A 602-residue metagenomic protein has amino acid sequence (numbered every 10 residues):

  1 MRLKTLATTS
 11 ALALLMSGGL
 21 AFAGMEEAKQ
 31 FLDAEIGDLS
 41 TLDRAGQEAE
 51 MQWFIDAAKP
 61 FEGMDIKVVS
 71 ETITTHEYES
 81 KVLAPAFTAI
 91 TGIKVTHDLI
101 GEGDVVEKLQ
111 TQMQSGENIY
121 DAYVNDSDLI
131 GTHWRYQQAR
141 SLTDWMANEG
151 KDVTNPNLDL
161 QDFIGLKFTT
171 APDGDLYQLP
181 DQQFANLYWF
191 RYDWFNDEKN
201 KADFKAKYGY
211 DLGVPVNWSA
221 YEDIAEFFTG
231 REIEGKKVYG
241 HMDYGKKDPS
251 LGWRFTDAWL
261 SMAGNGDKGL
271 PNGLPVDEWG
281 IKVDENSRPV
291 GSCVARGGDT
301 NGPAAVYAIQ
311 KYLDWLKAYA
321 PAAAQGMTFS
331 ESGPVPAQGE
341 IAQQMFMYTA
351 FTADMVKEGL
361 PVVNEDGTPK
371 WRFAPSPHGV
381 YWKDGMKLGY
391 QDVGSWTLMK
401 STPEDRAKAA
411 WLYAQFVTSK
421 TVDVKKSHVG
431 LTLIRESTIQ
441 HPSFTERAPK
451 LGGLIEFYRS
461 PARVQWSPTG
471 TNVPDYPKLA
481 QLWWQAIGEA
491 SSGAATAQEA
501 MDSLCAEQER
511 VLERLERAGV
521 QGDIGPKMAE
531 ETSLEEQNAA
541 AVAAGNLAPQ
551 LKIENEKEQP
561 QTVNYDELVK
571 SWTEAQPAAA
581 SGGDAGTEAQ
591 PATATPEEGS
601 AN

Functional and structural regions predicted by a protein language model:
M25-P60, S127-L187, K370-P375, L547-A575 (+3 more regions): Hinge/lid segment of periplasmic solute-binding proteins
E50-A57, T74-K94, W189, D193 (+1 more regions): Short, polar/charged alpha-helical segment
M51-Q52, D65, T368-H378, S427-S491 (+3 more regions): Long, aromatic- and glycine/proline-rich binding clefts that accommodate carbohydrate-like moieties
F61, P85-D162, E198-K199, D203-K205 (+3 more regions): Extracytoplasmic "Venus flytrap"/periplasmic binding protein-like
I100-K108, V216-A220, A324-Q338: Short helix-initiation/N-cap motifs at beta->coil->alpha
S127-A139, T143-A147, F163-Y210, E222 (+3 more regions): Periplasmic solute-binding protein
T170, K317-A322, E331, I341 (+6 more regions): Extracytoplasmic/periplasmic substrate-recognition and gating elements
A220-E226, M262-G326, S376: Glycine-centered hinge/linker elements that transmit conformational signals in sensory and ligand-binding systems
